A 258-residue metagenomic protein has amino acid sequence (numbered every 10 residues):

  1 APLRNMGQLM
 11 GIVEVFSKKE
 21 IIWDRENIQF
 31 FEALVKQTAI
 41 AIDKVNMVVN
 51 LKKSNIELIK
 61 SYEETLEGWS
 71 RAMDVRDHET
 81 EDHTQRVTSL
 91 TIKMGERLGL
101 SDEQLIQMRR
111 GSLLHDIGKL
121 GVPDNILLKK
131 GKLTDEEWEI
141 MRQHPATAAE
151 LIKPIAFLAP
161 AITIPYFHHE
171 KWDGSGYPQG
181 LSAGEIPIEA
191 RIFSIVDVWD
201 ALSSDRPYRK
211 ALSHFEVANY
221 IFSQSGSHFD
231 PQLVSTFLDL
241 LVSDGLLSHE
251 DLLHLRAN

Functional and structural regions predicted by a protein language model:
A1-R4, G11-E14: A short, aliphatic-rich beta-strand micro-motif
R4, R25, S54-I56, E63-N258: Metal-dependent catalytic cores of enzymes that make or break cyclic nucleotides and related phosphoester linkages
K18-K19, W199: PAS/PAC or PAS-like capping segment
E26, I42-K60: Short alpha-helical interdomain "coupling" segment at the junction between an upstream regulatory sensor module
E32-A39: Allosteric cytosolic regulatory segments
